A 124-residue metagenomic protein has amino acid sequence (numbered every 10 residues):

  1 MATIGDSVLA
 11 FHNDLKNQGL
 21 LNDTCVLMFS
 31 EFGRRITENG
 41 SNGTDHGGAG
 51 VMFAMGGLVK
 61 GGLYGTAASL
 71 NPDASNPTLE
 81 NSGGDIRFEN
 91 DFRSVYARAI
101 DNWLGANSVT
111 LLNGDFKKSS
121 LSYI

Functional and structural regions predicted by a protein language model:
A2-I124: Feature marks hydrolase-like catalytic cores characterized by long aromatic- and Gly/Pro-rich stretches
